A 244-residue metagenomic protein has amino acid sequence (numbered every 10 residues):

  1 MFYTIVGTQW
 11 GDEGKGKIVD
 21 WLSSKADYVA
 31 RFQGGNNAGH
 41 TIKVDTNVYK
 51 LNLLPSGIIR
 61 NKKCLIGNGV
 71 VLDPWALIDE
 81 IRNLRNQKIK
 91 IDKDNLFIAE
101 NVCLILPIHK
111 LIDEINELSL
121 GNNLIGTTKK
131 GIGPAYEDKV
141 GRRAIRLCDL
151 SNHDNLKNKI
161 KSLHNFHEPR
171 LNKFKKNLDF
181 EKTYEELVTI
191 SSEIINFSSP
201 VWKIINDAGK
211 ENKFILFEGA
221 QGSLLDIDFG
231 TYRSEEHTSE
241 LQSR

Functional and structural regions predicted by a protein language model:
M1-A99, C103-I105: Basic, polar low-complexity surface loops/patches
G7-I18, K130-P134, I215-S223: Glycine/serine-rich anion-binding loops at beta->alpha junctions that coordinate negatively charged ligand groups
T8, D12, I66-V71, D149 (+3 more regions): Hydrophobic alpha-helical scaffolding
K15-K17, T41-V44, I108-D113, V140-R142 (+1 more regions): Short acidic, glycine/serine/threonine-rich loops at helix termini
S23, D228-E235: A short alpha/beta connector and helix-capping loop motif
L77-I204, A208, I215: Internal alpha/beta core interface subdomains
L104-L106, G222-L225: Short, active-site-adjacent cap segments at secondary-structure transitions
E236-S243: Conserved small/polar residues in nucleotide/adenosyl-binding loops
